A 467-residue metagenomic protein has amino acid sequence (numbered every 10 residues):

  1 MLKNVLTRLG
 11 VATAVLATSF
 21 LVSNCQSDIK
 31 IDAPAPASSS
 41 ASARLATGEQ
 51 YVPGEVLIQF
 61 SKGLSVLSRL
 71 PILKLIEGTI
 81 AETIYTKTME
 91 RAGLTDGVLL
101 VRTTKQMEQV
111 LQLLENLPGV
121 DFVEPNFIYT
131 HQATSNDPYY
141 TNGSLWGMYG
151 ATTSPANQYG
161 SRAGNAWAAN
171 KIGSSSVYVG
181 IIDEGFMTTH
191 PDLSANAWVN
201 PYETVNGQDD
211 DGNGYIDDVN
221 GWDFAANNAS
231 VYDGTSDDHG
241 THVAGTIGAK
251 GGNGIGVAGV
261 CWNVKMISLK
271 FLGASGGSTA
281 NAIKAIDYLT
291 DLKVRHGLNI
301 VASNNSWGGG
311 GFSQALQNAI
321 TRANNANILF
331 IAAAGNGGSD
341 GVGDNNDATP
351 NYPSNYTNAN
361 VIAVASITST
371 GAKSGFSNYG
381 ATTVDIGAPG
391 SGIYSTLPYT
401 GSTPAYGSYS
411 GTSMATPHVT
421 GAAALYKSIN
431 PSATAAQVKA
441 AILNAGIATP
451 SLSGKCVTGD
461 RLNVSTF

Functional and structural regions predicted by a protein language model:
L2-V11: Bacterial N-terminal signal peptides that target proteins for export
S19-V22: Bacterial Sec-type N-terminal signal peptides, specifically the leucine/valine-rich hydrophobic h-region
C25-S144, A169: Primarily auto-inhibitory N-terminal propeptides
L57-I58, L100, F122-E124, Y178-I182 (+12 more regions): Structural recognition of the beta-strand scaffold that forms the well-ordered cores of secreted hydrolase catalytic
Y85-T95, E115-Y178, E184-D192, N196 (+2 more regions): Protease zymogen maturation seam
M148-T189, P201-G256, I267-A280, R295-H296 (+2 more regions): Active-site-proximal loop motif in hydrolases
H296-W307, S313-A315, A319, A326 (+3 more regions): C-terminal subdomain of the subtilisin-like protease fold in secreted/lumenal serine endopeptidases
I328, N351-S428, S432, A436 (+2 more regions): Extracellular S/T/G-rich loop segment that most often corresponds to the catalytic His/Ser-adjacent loop
